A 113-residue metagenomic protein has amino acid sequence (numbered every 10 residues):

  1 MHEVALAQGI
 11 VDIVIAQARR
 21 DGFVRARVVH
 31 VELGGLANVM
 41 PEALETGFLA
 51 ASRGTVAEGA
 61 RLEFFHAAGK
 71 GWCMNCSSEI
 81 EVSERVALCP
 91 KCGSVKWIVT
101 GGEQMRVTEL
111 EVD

Functional and structural regions predicted by a protein language model:
M1-G59: Long, charged N-terminal interaction/targeting segments
E32-L36, F65-G69, L110: Short loop/turn motifs enriched for small/polar and acidic residues
R61-G69, S78-S83: Short, flexible, mixed-charge glycine/proline-rich loop motifs that serve as phosphate/nucleic-acid-contacting
G71, A87, M105: Cys/His-enriched microdomains
C73-C76, C89-C92: Short cysteine-rich clusters marking metal-coordination/redox-active sites
E81, S94-I98: Short functional micro-motifs and their immediate structural scaffolds
V99-E109: Short metal-binding segments enriched for Cys and/or His
D113: Long, contiguous binding/interaction regions
